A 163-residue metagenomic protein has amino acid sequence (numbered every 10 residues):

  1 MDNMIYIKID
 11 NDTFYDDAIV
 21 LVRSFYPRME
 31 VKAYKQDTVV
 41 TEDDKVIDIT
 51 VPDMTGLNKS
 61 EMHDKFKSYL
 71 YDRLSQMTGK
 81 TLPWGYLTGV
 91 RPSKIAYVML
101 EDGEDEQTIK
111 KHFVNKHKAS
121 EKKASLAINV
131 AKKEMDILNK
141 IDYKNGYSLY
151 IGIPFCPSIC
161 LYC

Functional and structural regions predicted by a protein language model:
M1-I5, D37-D44, L87-D102, N115: SAM-dependent transferase fold signal centered on methyltransferase-like domains, encompassing both Class I
M1-P83: A short, structured N-terminal alpha-helical element that caps or precedes a catalytic domain
P27, E42-K45, N58, P83 (+4 more regions): Extended interaction regions within the primary functional domain
L74-T81, E101-L149: N-terminal [4Fe-4S]-dependent radical SAM core
V90-Y97, K133-C163: N-terminal pre-triad scaffold of radical SAM enzymes
